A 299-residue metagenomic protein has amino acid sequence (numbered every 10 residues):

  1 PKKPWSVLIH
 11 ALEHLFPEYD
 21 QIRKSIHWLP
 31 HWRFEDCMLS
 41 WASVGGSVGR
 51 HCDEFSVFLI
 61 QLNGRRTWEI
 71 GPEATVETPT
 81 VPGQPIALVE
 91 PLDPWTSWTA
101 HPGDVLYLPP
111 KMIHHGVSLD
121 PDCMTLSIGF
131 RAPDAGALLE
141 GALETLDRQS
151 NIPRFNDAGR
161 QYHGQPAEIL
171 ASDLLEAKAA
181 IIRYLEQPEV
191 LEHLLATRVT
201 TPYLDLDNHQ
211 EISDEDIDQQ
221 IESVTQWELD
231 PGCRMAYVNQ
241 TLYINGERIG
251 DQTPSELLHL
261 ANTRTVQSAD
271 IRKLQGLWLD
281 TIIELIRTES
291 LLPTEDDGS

Functional and structural regions predicted by a protein language model:
P1-D104, M112-R154, R160-Q161: Active-site region of the double-stranded beta-helix
W98-A100, I249-D251, V266: Generic detection of short hydrophobic beta-strand segments and adjacent strand-loop junctions
Y107-P109, T294: Residue-level recognition of conserved beta-strand edge/terminus positions
L143-T200: Long, charge-rich alpha-helical interaction segments
I182-A261, I283, T294-S299: Acidic, low-complexity/disordered tracts enriched in E/D and polar residues
P254-L274: Short acidic, hydrophobic short linear motifs in intrinsically disordered regions
R272-R287: Short amphipathic alpha-helical interaction segments
